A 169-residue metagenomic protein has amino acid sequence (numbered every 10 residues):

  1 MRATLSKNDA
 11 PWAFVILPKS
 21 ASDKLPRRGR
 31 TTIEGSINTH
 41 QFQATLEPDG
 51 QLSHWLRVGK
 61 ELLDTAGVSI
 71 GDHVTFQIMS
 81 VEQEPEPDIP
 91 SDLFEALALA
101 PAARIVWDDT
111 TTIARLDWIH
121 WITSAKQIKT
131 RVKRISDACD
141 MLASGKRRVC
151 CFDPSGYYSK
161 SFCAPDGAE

Functional and structural regions predicted by a protein language model:
M1-D64: A positional/architectural concept
R30, G71-H73: Extended Gly/Ser/Thr-rich low-complexity repeat segments, especially those forming or decorating extracellular
L63-G71: Short active-site loop/helix that positions an aromatic residue
S69-I70, Q77, V81-E169: Mature exported/compartmentalized surface modules and terminal targeting/interaction regions
